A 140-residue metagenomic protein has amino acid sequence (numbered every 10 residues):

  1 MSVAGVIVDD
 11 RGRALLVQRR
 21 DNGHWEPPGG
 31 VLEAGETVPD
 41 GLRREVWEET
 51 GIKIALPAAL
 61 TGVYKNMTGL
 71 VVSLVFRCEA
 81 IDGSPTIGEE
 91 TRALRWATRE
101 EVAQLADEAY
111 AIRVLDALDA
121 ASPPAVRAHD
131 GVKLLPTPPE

Functional and structural regions predicted by a protein language model:
M1-A14, V31, G62: Conserved N-terminal beta-strand and adjoining loop/helix that marks the start of the Nudix/MutT-like hydrolase domain
S2, R11, V72-S73, T91: A structure-centric signal for secondary-structure junctions around beta-strands
V8-R13, N22-G23, E33, M67-G69 (+1 more regions): Short, charged/polar surface micro-motifs in flexible loops or helix N-caps
V17-Q18: Catalytic-core environment of secreted peptidases
G23-W25, E90-E140: Nudix hydrolase/Nudix homology domain
P27-L60, F76, T98: The catalytic Nudix box helix
L32, I54, Y64, A80-I81 (+3 more regions): Hydrophobic pocket-lining residues within nucleotide cofactor-binding pockets
Y64-P85, R95, R113-A117, A121: Active-site-adjacent beta-strand/loop module that shapes the phosphate/pyrophosphate-binding cleft
